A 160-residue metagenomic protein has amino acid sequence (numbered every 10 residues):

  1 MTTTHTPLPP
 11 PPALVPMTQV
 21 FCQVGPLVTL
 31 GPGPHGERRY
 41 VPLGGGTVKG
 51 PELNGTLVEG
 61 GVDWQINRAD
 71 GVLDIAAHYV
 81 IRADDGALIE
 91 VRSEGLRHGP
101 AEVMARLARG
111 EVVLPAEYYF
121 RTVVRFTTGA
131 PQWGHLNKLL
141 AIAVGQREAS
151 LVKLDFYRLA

Functional and structural regions predicted by a protein language model:
T2-A160: Beta-strand-enriched cores of mature, soluble protein domains
